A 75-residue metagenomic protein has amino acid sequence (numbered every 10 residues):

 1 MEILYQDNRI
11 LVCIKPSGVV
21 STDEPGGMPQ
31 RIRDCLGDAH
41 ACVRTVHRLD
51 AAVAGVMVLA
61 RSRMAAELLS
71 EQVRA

Functional and structural regions predicted by a protein language model:
M1-A75: RNA pseudouridine synthases
